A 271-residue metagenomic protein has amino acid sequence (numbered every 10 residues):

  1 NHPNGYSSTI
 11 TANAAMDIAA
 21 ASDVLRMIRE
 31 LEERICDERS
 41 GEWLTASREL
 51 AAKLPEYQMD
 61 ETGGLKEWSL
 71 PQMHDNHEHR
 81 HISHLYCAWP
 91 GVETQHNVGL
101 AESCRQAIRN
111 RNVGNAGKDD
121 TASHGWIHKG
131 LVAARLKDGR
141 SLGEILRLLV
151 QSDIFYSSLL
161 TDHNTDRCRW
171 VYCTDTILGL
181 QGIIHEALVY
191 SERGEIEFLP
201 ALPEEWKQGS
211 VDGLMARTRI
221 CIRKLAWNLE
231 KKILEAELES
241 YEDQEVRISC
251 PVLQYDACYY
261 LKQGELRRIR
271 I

Functional and structural regions predicted by a protein language model:
N1-M16: Aromatic- and carboxylate-enriched substrate-binding clefts and catalytic-loop regions of carbohydrate-active enzymes
N4, T62-G63, D212, Q263: Feature targets compositionally biased, intrinsically disordered low-complexity regions with long contiguous runs
Y6, I10, D75-N76, R169 (+1 more regions): Residue-level detector of alpha-helix boundaries and kinks
I10, E78-R80, D212-R217: Short Gly/Pro-enriched turn/cap motifs at secondary-structure boundaries
A14-E192: Active-site core of glycosidic bond-cleaving carbohydrate-active enzymes
R140-I271: Non-catalytic C-terminal accessory modules of carbohydrate-active enzymes
